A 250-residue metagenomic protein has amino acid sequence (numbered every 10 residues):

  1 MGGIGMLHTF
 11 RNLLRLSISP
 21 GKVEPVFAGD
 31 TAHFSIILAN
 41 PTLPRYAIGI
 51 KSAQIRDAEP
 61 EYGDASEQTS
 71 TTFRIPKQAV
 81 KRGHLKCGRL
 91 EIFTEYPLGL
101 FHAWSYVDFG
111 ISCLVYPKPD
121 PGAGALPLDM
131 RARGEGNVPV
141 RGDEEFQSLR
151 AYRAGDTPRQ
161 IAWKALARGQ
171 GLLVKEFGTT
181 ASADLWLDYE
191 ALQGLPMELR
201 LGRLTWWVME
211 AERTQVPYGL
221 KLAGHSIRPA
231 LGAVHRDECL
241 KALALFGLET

Functional and structural regions predicted by a protein language model:
G2-A230: An amphipathic, basic-hydrophobic helix/alpha-beta surface used to engage anionic, phosphate-rich ligands or surfaces
R228-T250: Short, charged loop segments at secondary-structure junctions
